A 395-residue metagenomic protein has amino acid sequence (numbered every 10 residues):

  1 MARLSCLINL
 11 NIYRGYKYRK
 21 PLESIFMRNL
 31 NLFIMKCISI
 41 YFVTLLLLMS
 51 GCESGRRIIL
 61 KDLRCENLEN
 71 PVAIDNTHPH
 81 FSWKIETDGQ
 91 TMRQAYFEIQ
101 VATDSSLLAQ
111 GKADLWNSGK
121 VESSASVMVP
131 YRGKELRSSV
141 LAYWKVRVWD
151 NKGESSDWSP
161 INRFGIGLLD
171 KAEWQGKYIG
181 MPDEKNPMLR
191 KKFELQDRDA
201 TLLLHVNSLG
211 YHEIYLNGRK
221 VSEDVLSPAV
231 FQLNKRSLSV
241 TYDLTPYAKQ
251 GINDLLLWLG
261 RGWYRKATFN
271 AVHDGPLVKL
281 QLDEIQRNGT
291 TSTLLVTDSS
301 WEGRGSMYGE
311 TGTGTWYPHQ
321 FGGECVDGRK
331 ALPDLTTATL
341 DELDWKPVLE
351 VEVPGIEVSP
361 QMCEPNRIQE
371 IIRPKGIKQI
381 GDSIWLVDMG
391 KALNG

Functional and structural regions predicted by a protein language model:
M1-I59: Bacterial Sec-dependent N-terminal signal peptides
G55-G89, G165-D170: Pro/Thr/Ser/Gly-rich low-complexity, intrinsically disordered linker/stalk tracts
D75-H80, D199-T201, N394: Short coil/turn motif common to extracellular beta-sandwich-like domains
W83, K120-S123, V127-V129, V140-K145 (+3 more regions): Accessory beta-strand-rich segments of carbohydrate-active enzymes
M92-L141, N151-D157, W174-Y178: Recognizes extended acidic, P/S/T-rich segments that occur within or adjacent to Ig-like beta-sandwich modules
S159-R163: Terminal edge beta-strands and adjacent linker/stalk segments of extracellular immunoglobulin-superfamily beta-sandwich
L169-D197, N207, G355-G395: Solvent-exposed, flexible loop/coil segments flanking beta-strands in beta-rich domains
T293-G390: Activation corresponds to long, low-complexity, non-globular regions
